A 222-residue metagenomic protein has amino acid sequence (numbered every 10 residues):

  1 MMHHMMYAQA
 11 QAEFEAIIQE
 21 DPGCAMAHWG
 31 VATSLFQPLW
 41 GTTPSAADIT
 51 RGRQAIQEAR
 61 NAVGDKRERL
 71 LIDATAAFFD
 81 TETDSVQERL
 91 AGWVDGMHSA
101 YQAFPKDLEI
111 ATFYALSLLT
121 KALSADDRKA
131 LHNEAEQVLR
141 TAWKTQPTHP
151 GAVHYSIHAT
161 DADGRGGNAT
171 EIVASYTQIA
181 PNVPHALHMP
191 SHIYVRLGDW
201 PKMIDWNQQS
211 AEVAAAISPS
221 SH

Functional and structural regions predicted by a protein language model:
M1-G23, H28-K106, A111-G167, E171-L197 (+1 more regions): Short coil/linker segments at helix-helix boundaries
W200: Histidine/acidic-residue-rich catalytic or RNA/ligand-binding cores of hydrolases and nuclease-related proteins
